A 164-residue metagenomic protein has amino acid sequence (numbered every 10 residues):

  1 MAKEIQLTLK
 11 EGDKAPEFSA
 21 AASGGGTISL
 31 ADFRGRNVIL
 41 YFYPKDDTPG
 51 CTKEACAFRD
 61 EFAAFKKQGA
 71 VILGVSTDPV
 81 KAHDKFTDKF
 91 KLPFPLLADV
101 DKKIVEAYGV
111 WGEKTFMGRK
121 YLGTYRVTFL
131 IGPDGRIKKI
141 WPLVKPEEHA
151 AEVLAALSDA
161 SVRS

Functional and structural regions predicted by a protein language model:
M1-S164: Chalcogenol-based redox active-site neighborhoods
